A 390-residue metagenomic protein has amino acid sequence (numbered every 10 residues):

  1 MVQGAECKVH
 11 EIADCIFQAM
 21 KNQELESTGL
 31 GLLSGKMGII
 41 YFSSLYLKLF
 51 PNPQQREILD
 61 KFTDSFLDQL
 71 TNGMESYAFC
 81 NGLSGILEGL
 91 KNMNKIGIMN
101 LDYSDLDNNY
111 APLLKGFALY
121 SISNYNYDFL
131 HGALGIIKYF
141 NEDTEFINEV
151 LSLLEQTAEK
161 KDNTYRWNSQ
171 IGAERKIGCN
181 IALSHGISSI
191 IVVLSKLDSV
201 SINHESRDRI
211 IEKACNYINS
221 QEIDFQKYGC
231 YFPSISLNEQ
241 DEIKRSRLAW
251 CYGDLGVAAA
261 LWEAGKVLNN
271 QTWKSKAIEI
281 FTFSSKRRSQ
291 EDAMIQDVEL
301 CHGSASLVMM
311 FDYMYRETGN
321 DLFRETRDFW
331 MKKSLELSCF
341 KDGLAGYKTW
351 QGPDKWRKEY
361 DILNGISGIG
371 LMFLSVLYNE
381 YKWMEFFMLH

Functional and structural regions predicted by a protein language model:
M1, G38-N52, I86-M99, G135-E145 (+4 more regions): Well-ordered alpha-helical scaffold segments within catalytic/enzyme domains
M1-C15, K196, V200-S201, R209 (+9 more regions): Terminal, non-catalytic domain-edge segments
E6-E26, E57-M74, S104-S123, F146-N168 (+3 more regions): Long, well-ordered core segments of solenoidal/helical folds
Q18-M37, L67-L83, L119-L130, G172-S188 (+3 more regions): Solvent-exposed loop and edge beta-strand segments that line ligand/cofactor-binding and catalytic clefts
F50-G97: Post-signal peptide N-terminal segment of secreted/secretory-pathway proteins
G82, K91-L101, L106-I136, T144-F146: Internal alpha-solenoid helical repeat scaffolds
E145-L268: Extended ligand-binding clefts on enzyme/binding-domain cores
N270-D321: C-terminal structural cap/anchor segments
